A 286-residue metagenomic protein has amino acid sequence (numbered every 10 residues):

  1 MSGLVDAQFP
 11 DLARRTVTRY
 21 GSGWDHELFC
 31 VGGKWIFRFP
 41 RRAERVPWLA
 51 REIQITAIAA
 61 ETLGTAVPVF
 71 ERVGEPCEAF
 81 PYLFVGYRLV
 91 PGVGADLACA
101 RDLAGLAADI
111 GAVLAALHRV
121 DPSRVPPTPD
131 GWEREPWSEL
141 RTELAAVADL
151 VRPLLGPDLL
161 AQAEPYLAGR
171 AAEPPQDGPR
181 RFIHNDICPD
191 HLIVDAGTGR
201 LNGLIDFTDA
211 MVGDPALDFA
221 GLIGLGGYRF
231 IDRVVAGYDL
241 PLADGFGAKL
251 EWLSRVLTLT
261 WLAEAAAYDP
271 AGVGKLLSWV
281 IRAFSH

Functional and structural regions predicted by a protein language model:
M1-P10: Juxta-kinase regulatory segment immediately upstream of eukaryotic protein kinase catalytic domains
F9-P10, T62-T65, P153-D158, D239-D244: Short helix-capping segments at alpha-helix termini
R14-E139, D149-L154: ATP-binding pocket architecture of kinase catalytic cores
W24-V31, F37, F70, L167-F219: Active-site acidic catalytic loop and adjacent metal/ATP-binding pocket of ATP-dependent phosphoryl transfer enzymes
L63-T65, D102-L103, G178, R229 (+2 more regions): Membrane-helix interface segments
A95, A108, D209-H286: Helix-rich C-terminal or lid/interface subdomains of diverse kinases
A98, R134, A148-R181: ATP-dependent phospho-/nucleotidyl transfer catalytic cores
